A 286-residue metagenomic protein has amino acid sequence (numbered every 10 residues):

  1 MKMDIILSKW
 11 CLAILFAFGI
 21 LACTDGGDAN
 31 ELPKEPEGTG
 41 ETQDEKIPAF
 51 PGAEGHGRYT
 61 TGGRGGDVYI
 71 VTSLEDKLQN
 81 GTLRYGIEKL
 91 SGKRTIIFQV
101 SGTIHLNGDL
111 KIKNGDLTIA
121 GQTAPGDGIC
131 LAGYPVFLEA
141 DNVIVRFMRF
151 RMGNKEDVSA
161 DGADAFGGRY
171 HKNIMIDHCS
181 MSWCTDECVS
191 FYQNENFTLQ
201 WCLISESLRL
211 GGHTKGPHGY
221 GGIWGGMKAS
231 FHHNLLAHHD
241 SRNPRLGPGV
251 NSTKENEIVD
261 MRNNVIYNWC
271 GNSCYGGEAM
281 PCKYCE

Functional and structural regions predicted by a protein language model:
M1-L12: Bacterial N-terminal signal peptides that target proteins for export
C11-I20: Bacterial N-terminal signal peptides
G19-Q43: Bacterial Sec-dependent N-terminal signal peptides
P48-I96: Acidic Gly/Asp/Thr-rich repetitive segments characteristic of extracellular carbohydrate-active and adhesion proteins
E75-K77, R94, S101-T103, T123-G126: Acidic glycine-/aspartate-rich tracts in secreted/extracellular proteins
L83-G92, I104-A120, D127-F147, M152-K172 (+1 more regions): Extracellular beta-strand-rich solenoid/capping regions of secreted or surface-exposed proteins that bind or remodel
D116, G121, D141-N154, Y170-W183 (+4 more regions): Right-handed parallel beta-helix
